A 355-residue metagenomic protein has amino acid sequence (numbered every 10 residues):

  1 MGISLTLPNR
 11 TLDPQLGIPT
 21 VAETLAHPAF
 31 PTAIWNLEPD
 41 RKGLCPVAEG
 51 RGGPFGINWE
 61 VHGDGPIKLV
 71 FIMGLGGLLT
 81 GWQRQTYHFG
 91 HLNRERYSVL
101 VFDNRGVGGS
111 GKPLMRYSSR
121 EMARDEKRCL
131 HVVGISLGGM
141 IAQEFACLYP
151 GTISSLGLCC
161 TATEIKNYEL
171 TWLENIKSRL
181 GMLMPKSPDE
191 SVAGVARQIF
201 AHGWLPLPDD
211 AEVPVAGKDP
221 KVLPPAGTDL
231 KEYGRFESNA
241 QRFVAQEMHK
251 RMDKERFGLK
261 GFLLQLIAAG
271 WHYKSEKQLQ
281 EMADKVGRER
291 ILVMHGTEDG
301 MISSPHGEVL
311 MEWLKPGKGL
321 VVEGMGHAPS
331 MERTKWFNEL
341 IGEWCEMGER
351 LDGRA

Functional and structural regions predicted by a protein language model:
G2-P46, E232-N239, F243-R251: An N-terminal hydrophobic leader/cap segment in hydrolases
Q15, P19-R120: Conserved HGGG/HGGXW glycine-rich cap/lid loop of the alpha/beta-hydrolase fold
K127-S136: Alpha/beta-hydrolase fold nucleophile elbow
C147, T152-V192, P208-D210: Flexible "cap/lid" loop of the alpha/beta hydrolase fold
E190-E289: Alpha/beta-hydrolase
V293-H295, D299: Short beta-strand/loop motif that positions the catalytic acidic residue of the alpha/beta-hydrolase fold
G300-H306: Conserved alpha/beta-hydrolase "acid-adjacent" motif
E308, L314-A355: Catalytic active-site module of serine/aspartate enzymes centered on a nucleophile-bearing elbow/loop
